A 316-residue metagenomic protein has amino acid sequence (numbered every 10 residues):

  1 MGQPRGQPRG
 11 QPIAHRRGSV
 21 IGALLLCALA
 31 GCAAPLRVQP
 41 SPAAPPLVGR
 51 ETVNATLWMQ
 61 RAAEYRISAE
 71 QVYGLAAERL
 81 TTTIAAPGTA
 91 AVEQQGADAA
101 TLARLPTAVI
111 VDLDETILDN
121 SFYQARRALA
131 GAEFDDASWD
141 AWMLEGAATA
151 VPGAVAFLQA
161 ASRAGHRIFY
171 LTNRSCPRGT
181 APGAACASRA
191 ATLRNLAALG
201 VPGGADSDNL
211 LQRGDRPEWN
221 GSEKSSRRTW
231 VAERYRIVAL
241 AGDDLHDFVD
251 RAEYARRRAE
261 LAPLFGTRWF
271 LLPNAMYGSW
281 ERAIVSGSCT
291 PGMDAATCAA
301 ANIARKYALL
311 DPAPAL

Functional and structural regions predicted by a protein language model:
G6-I21: Bacterial N-terminal signal peptides that target proteins for export
S19-G31: Bacterial N-terminal signal peptides
C32-V111, C289-L316: Non-catalytic pre-domain segments flanking phosphatase-related domains
W58-I67, D140-A148, Y170-G183, G214-E218: Second-shell loop/turn segments in exported
I84-T101, H166-N173, G204-N209, A241: Surface-exposed patches in mature extracellular/periplasmic domains of secreted proteins
P106, I117-Q159, R163: Active-site neighborhood of HAD-like aspartate-dependent phosphohydrolases
E115, A154-L196, D243-L245: Substrate-recognition element of Asp-dependent hydrolases with the DxDx(T/V) motif
G179-L316: C-terminal cap/substrate-recognition subdomain and adjoining C-terminal extension of metal-dependent phosphatase-like
